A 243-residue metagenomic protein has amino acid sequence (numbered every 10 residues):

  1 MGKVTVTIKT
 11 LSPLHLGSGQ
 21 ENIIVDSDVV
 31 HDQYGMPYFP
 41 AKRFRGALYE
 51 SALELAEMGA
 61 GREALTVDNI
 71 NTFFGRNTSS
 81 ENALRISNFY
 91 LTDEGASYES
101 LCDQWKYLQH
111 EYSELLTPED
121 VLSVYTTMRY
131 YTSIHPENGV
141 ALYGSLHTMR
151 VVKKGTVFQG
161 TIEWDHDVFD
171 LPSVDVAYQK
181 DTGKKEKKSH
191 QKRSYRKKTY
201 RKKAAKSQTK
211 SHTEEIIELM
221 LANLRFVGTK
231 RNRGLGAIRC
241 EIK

Functional and structural regions predicted by a protein language model:
M1-M128, A141-K243: RNA-binding basic/glycine-rich loop and surface signature characteristic of RAMP-family CRISPR effectors
D32, H135-P136: Acidic surface patches and DE-rich sequence motifs
I134-H135, T148: Intrinsic-disorder/low-complexity, polar/charged segments
